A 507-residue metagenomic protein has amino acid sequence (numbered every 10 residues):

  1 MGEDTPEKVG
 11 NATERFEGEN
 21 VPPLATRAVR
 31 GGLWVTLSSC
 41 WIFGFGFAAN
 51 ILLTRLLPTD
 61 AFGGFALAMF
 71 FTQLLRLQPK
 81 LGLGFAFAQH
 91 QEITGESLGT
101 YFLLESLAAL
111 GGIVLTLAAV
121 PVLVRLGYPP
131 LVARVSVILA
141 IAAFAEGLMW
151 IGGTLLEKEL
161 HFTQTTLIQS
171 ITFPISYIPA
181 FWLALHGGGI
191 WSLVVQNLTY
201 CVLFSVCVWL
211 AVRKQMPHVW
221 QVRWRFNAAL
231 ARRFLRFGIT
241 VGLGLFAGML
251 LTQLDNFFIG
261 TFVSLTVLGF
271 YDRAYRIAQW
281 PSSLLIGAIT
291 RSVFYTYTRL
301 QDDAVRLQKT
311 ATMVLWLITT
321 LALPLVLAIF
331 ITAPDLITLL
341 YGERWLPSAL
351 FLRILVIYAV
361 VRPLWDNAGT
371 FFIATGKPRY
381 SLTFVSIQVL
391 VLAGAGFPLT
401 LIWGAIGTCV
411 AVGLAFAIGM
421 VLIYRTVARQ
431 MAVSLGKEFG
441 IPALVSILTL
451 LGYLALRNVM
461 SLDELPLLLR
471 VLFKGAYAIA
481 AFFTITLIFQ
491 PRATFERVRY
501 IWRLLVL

Functional and structural regions predicted by a protein language model:
G2-E14, L24-L81, A108-A109, I113-V122 (+5 more regions): Signature of the first transmembrane helix
G2-E19, L435, L454-L507: Membrane-proximal transmembrane or re-entrant/amphipathic helices at the cytosolic face
G2-T5, G10-L24, A28, T163 (+5 more regions): Interhelical loop/hinge segments that connect adjacent transmembrane helices in multipass membrane
P6-V9, T26-F43, A68, Q73-P121 (+5 more regions): Membrane-water interface segments that mark the loop-to-transmembrane alpha-helix transition
R30-F47, T172, L193-Y200, F204 (+6 more regions): Transmembrane helical elements of multi-pass membrane transporters/channels
R76-G95, E157-K158, M216, A274 (+2 more regions): Helix-loop junctions and terminal segments of transmembrane helices in multi-pass membrane transport/translocation
A86-G95, A145-Q169, W182, H186 (+4 more regions): Membrane-interface junctions at transmembrane-helix termini in multi-pass inner-membrane proteins
A133-A140, I168-M216, R233-F237, R273 (+5 more regions): Hydrophobic alpha-helical transmembrane segments
